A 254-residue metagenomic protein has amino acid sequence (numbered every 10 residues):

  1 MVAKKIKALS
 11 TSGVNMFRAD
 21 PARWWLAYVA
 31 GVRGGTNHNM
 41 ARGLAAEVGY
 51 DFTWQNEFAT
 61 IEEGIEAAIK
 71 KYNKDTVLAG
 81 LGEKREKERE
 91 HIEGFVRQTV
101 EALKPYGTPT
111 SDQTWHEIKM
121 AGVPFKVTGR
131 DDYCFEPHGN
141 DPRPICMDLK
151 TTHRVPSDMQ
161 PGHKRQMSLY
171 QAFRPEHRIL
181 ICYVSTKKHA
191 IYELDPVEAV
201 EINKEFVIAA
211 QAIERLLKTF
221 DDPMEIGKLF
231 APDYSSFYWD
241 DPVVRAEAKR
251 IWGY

Functional and structural regions predicted by a protein language model:
V2-A19, F125-H138: An acidic intrinsically disordered interaction segment
A3-I6, S10, P21-G34, K71 (+3 more regions): Short amphipathic alpha-helical segments and their helix-coil junctions
T11-A59: Nuclease catalytic cores
F17-W25, A59-A79, H177-S185: Short, compositionally biased low-complexity segments
H38, R42, E88, H163-Q166: Hydrophobic (often cysteine-bearing) scaffold residues that line and stabilize catalytic clefts of nucleotide/cofactor
G49-H116: A non-catalytic, helix-rich entry segment at domain boundaries
W115-R215: Mg2+/Mn2+-dependent nuclease catalytic core
K204-A246: Polybasic (Lys/Arg-rich)
